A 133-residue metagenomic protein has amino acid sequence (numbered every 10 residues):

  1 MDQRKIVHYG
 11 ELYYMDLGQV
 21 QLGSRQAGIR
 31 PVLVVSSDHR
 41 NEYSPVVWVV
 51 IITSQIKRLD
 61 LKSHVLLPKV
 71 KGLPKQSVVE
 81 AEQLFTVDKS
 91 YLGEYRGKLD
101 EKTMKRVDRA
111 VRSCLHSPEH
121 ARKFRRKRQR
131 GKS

Functional and structural regions predicted by a protein language model:
M1-I6, G23: Short, surface-exposed secondary-structure edge patches
K5, K69-S133: C-terminal terminal-subdomain/extension
G18-L22: Short, charged beta-turn/beta-strand-edge "cap" motif at the junction between a beta-strand and an adjacent loop
S24-I29, V34-K69: Compact nucleic-acid interaction/catalytic patches
